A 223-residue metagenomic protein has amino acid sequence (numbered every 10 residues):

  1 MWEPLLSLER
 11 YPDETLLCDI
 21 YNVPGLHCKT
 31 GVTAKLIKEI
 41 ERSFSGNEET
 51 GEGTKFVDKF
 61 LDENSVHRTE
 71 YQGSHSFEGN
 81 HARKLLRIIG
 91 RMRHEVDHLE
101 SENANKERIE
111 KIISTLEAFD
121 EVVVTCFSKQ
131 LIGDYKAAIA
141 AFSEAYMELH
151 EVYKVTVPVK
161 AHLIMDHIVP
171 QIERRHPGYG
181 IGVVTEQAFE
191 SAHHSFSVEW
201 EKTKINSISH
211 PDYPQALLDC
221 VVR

Functional and structural regions predicted by a protein language model:
M1-R223: A structural signal for the principal folded core domain
